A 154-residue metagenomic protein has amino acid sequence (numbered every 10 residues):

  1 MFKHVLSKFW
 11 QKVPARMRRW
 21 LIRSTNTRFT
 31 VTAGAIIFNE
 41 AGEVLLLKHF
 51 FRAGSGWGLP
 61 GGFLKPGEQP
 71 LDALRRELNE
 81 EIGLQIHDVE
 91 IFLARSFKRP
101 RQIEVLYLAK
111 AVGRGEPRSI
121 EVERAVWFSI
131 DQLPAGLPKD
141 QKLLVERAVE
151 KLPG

Functional and structural regions predicted by a protein language model:
M1-G34: Acidic, metal-coordinating catalytic segment for phosphate/diphosphate chemistry, firing primarily on the Nudix
R28-T32, N39, R52-G54, L59 (+2 more regions): Short connector loops at helix/strand junctions that flank enzyme active sites, especially segments positioning acidic
G34, E43, R124: Conserved beta-strand and immediately adjacent loop positions that scaffold enzyme active sites
I37-F38, L46, A109, W127: Conserved hydrophobic "DFG−1" position in protein kinase catalytic cores
N39, E43-E80: Conserved Nudix-box catalytic region and its N-terminal flanking loop in Nudix hydrolases and closely related
L64-H87, L93-V149: Unchanged
E150-G154: Generic C-terminal helix-cap and adjacent flexible tail
